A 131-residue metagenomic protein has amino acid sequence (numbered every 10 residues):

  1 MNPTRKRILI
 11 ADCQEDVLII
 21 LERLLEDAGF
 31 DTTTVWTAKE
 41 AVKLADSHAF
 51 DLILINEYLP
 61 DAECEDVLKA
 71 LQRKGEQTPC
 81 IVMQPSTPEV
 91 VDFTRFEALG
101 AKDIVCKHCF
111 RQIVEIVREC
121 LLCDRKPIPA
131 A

Functional and structural regions predicted by a protein language model:
M1-L9, C13, F110-A131: Non-catalytic signal-transmission and effector/linker regions of two-component phosphorelay proteins
L9, I81-V82: Conserved hydrophobic packing residues within short motifs/helices of P-loop NTPase cores of ABC-family ATPases
E15-T33: Two-component/phosphorelay signaling modules centered on CheY-like receiver
T34-L52, N56, E115: Acidic, metal-coordinating helix/loop segments flanking the phosphotransfer/catalytic sites of two-component signaling
D46-H48, A70-T78, L99: Conserved phosphotransfer cores of two-component systems
L54, V82-M83: Hydrophobic beta-strand core positions in alpha/beta domains
L54-L71, D92: Conserved phosphotransfer microenvironments
D66, P85-C106, R111-Q112: Alpha4 helix (beta4-alpha4-beta5 surface) of REC/receiver domains from two-component response regulators
